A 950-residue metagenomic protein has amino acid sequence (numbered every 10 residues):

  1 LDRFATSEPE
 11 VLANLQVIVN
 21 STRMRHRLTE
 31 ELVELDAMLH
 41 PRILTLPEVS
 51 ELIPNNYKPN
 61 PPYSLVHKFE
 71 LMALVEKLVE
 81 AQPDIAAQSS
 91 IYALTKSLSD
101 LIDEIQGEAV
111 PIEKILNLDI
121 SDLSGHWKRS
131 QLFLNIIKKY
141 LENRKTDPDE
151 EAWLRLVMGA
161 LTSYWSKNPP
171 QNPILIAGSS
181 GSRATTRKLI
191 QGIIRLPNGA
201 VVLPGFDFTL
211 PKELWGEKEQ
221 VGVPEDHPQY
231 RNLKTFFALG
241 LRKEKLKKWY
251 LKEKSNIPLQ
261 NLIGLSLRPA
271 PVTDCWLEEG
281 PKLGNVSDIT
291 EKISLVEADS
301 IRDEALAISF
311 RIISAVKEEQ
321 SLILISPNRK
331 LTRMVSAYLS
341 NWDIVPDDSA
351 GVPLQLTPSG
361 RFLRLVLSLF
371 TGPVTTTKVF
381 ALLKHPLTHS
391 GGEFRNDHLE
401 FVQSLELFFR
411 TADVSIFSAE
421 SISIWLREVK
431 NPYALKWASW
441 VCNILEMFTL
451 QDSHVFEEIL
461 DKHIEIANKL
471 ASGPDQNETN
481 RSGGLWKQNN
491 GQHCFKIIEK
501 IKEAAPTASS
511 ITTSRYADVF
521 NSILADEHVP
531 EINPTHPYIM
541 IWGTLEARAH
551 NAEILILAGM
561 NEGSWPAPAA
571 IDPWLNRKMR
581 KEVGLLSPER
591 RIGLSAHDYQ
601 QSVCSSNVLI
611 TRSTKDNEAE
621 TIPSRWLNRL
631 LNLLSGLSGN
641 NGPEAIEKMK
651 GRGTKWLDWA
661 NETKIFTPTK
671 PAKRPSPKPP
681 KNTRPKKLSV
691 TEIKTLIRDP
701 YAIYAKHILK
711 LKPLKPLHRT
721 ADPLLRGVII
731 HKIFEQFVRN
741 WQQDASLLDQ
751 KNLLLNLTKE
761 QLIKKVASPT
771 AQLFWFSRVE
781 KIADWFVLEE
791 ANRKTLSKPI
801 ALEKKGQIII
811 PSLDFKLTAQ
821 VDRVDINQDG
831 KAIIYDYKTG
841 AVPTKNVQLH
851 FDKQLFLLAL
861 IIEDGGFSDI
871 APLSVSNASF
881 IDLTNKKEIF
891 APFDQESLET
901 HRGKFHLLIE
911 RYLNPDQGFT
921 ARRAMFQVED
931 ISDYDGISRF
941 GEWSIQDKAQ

Functional and structural regions predicted by a protein language model:
L1-D744, L755, K759-K765, P769 (+1 more regions): Polyanion-engaging groove/track-forming segments
D475, E618, T667-Q950: RecB-family 4Fe-4S metal-dependent nuclease core
